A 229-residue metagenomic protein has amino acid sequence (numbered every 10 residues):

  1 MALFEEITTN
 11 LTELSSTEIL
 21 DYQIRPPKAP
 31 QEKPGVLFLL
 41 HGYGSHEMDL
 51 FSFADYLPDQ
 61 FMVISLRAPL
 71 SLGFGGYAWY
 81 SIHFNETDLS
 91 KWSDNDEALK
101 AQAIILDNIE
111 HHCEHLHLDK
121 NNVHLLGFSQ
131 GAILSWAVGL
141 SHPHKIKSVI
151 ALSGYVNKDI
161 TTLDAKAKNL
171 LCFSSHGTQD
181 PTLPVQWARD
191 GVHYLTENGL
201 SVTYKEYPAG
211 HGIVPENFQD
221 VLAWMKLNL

Functional and structural regions predicted by a protein language model:
S16-L118: Serine-hydrolase catalytic machinery in alpha/beta-hydrolase-like enzymes
H41-Y43, L126-F128, G177: Conserved alpha/beta-hydrolase "nucleophile elbow" surrounding the catalytic nucleophile
S52, A137-S141: Active-site signature of alpha/beta-hydrolase-fold catalytic machinery across serine- and Asp/Cys-nucleophile hydrolases
H117-G127: Alpha/beta-hydrolase fold nucleophile elbow
G127-G131, S135: Gly/Ala-rich beta-loop-alpha elbow adjacent to hydrolase catalytic centers
H144-V156: A conserved short beta-strand
F173, Q186-L229: C-terminal catalytic histidine-bearing segment of alpha/beta-hydrolase fold enzymes
F173-H176, D180: Short beta-strand/loop motif that positions the catalytic acidic residue of the alpha/beta-hydrolase fold
